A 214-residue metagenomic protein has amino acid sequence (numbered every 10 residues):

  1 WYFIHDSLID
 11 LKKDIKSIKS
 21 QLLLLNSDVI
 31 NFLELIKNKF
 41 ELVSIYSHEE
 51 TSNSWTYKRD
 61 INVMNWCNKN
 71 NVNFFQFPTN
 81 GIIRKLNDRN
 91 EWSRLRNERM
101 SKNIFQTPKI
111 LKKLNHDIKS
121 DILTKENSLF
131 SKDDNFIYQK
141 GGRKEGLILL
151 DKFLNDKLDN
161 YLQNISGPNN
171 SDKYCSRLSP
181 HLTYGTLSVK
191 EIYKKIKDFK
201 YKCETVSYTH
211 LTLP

Functional and structural regions predicted by a protein language model:
W1-P108: Trp/Phe/Arg-rich N-terminal binding region typifying the photolyase-homology
N70-V72, E91-L211: Glycine/tryptophan-enriched, flexible segments
